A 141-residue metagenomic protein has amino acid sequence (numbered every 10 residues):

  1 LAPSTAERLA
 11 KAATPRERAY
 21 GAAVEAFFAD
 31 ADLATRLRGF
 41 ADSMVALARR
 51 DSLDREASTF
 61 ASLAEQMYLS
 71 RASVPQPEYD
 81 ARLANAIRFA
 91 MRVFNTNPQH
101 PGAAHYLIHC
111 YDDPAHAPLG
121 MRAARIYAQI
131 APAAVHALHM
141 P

Functional and structural regions predicted by a protein language model:
L1-A10: Active-site-surrounding "flap" and adjacent substrate/cofactor-binding loops of secreted or lumenal enzymes, prototyped
A6, A46-L47, R92-V93, I126-Y127: Canonical positions in the second alpha-helix
E7, T35-R50: Structural preference for beta-rich elements and adjacent junctions enriched in aromatics
K11-A31, S52-V74, N97-Y111, A133-V135 (+1 more regions): Amphipathic alpha-helical repeat scaffolds of TPR domains
A34-D42, V74-F89, P114-I126: Structural signature of tandem alpha-helical TPR/SEL1-like repeats, specifically the intra-repeat loop/turn
A61, A86-I87, F94, L107 (+2 more regions): Heptad-repeat amphipathic alpha-helical coiled-coil interaction surface used for oligomerization/assembly
R92, Q99, H116: Conserved helix-loop functional segments at active or binding sites
F94, A117-G120, R125-Q129, A133-L138: Functional cores that coordinate and move charged inorganic groups
